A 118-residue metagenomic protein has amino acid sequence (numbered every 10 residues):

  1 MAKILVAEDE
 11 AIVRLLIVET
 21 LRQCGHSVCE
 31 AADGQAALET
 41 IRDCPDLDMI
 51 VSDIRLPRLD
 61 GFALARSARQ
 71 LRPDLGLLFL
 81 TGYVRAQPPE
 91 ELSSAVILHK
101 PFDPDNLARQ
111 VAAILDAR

Functional and structural regions predicted by a protein language model:
E8: Conserved acidic carboxylate
L15-Q23: Charged docking surfaces used in two-component/phosphorelay signaling
V18, F102-L115: C-terminal output helix
G25-A32, T40: Short hydrophobic/Thr-rich beta-strand motif most characteristic of the beta2 strand and flanking loop of CheY-like
D33-A36, D60-A63: Acidic catalytic/metal-coordinating carboxylates
D53: Active-site residues of response regulator receiver
P57: The feature encodes the CheY-like receiver
